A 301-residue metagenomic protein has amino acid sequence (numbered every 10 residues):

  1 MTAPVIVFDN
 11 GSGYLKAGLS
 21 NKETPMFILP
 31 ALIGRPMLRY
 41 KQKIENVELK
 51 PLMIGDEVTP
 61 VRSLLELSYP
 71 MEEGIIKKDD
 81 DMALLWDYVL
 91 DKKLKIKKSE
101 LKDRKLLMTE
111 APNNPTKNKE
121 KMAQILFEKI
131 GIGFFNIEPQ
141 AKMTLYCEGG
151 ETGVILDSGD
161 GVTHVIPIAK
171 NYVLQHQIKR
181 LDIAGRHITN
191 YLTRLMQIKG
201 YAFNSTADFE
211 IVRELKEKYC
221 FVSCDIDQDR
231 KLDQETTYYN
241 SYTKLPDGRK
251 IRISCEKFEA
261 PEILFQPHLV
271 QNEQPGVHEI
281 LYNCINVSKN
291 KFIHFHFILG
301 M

Functional and structural regions predicted by a protein language model:
M1-L32, Y146-L174, L192, D227 (+2 more regions): Gly/Thr-rich phosphate-binding beta-strand-loop-beta motif of the actin/hexokinase/Hsp70
M1-V5, N118, E128-K129, G133-L156 (+4 more regions): Conserved phosphate-binding catalytic cores of ATP/NTP-utilizing and phosphoryl-transfer enzymes
P4-I125, F134, L174-I178, T189: Conserved phosphate-binding loops in N-terminal lobes of ATP-dependent enzymes of the actin/Hsp70/sugar-kinase
N10, A17-L19, R35, Y88 (+13 more regions): Ordered, helix-dominated protein-protein interaction surfaces in large eukaryotic regulatory proteins
T59-P70, K102-R104, P167-Q175, T193-Q197 (+2 more regions): Surface-exposed beta-strand-to-loop junctions that form interaction patches on eukaryotic regulatory domains
L85-K93, I263-F297: Phosphate/ATP-binding catalytic cores across multiple sugar-kinase/actin-like superfamilies, primarily ASKHA
R104-E110, Q140-T144, D208-E214, K231-D233 (+1 more regions): Short amphipathic alpha-helical segments embedded in low-complexity Lys/Glu-rich regions
A169-Q271: Phosphate-binding glycine-rich/basic clefts of nucleotide- and phosphate-handling proteins, predominantly
